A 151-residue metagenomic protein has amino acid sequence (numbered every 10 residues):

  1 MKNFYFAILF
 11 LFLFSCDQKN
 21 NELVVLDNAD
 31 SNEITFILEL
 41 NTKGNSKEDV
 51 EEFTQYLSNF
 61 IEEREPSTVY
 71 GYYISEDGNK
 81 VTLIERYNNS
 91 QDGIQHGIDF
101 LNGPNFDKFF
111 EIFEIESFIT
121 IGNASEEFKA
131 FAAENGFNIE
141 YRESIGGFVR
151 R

Functional and structural regions predicted by a protein language model:
F4-L13: Sec-dependent N-terminal signal peptides
C16-V81, N88-I98, I112-R151: Short S/T/G/P-rich N-terminal loop/turn motif that feeds into the first structured element of a domain
I84-E85, K108: A short gly/proline-enriched turn/hairpin at secondary-structure junctions
